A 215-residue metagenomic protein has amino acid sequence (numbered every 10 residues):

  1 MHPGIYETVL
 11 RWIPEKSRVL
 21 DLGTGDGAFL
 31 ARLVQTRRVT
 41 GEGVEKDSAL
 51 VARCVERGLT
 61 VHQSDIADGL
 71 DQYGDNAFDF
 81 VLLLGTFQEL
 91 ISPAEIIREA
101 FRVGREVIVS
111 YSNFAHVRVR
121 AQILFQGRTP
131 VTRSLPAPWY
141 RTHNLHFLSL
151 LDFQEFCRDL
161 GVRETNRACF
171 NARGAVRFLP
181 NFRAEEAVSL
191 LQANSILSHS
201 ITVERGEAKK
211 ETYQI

Functional and structural regions predicted by a protein language model:
M1-K16: Conserved alpha-helix/loop element of class I SAM-dependent methyltransferases that forms part of the SAM/SAH-binding
G23-G25: Class I SAM-dependent methyltransferase "Motif I" SAM/SAH-binding loop
G27-A31: Glycine-rich SAM-binding Motif I of class I
R32-T60, D65-G69: Class I SAM-dependent methyltransferase SAM/SAH-binding core
G69-D75: Short conserved loop adjoining the S-adenosyl-L-methionine
F80-I91: A short SAM/SAH-binding and catalytic strip from SAM-dependent methyltransferases
E95-E99, E106-I201, G206-I215: S-adenosyl-L-methionine-dependent methyltransferase catalytic module, highlighting the catalytic core
